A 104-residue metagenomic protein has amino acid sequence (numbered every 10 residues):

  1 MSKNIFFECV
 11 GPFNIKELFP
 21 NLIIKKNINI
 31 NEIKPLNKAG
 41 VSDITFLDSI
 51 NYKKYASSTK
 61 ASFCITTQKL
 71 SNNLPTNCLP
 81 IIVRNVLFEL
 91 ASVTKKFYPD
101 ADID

Functional and structural regions predicted by a protein language model:
M1-D104: Terminal amphipathic alpha-helical/low-complexity segments used for targeting or macromolecular assembly
